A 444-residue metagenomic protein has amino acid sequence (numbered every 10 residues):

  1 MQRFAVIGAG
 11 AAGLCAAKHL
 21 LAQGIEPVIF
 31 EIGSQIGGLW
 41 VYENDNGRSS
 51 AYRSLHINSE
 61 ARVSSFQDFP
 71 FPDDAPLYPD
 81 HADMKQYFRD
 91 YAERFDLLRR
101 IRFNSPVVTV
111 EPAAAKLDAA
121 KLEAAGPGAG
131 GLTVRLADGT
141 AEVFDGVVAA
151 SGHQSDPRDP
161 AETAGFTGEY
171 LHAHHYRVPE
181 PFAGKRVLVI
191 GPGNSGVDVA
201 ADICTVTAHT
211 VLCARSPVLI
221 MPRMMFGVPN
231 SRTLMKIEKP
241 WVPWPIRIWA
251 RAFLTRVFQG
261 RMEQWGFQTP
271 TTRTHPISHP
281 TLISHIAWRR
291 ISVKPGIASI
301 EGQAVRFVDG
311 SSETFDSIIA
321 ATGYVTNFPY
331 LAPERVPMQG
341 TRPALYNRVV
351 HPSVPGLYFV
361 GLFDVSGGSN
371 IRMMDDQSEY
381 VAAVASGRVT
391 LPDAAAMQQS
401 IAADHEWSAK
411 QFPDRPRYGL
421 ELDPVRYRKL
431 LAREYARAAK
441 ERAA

Functional and structural regions predicted by a protein language model:
M1-S54, S65-M224, M235-M397, A409-A444: Flavin (primarily FAD) cofactor-binding/catalytic cores of flavoenzymes
H56-S59: Flexible "cap/lid" subdomain of the alpha/beta-hydrolase fold that forms the substrate-access gate
G227: Short, surface-exposed amphipathic charged segments that create phosphate/polyanion-binding patches used for binding
I401-A409: Long alpha-helical segments found as membrane-embedded helices
